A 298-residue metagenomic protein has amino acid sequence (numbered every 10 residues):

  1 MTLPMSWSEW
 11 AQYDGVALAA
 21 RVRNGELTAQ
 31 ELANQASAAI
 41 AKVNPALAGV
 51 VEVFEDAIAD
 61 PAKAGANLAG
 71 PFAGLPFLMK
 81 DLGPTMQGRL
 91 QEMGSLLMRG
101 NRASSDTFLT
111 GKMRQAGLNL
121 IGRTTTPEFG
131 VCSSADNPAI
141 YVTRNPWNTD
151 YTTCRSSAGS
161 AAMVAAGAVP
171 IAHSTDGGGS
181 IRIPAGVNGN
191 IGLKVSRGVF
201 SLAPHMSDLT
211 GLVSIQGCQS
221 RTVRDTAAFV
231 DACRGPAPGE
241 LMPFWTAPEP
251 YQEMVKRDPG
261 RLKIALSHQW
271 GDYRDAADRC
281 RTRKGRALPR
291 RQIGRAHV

Functional and structural regions predicted by a protein language model:
T2-G178, Q292: Gly/Ser-rich catalytic/binding loops embedded in alpha/beta enzyme cores
F72, A139, R155-A158, A185-N188 (+3 more regions): Short, solvent-exposed loop/turn segments at the edges of secondary structure
R89-Q91, V131-A135, R182-V187, H205-M206 (+3 more regions): Short acidic, glycine/serine/threonine-rich loops at helix termini
G177-P204: Glycine/threonine-rich beta-strand-loop-alpha-helix active-site module that forms ligand/phosphate-binding
K194-C280, K284: A short helix-breaking turn/cap at a secondary-structure junction
R279, L288-I293: Cationic, amphipathic, low-complexity alpha-helical segments enriched in hydrophobics plus arginine/proline
A296-V298: Conserved small/polar residues in nucleotide/adenosyl-binding loops
